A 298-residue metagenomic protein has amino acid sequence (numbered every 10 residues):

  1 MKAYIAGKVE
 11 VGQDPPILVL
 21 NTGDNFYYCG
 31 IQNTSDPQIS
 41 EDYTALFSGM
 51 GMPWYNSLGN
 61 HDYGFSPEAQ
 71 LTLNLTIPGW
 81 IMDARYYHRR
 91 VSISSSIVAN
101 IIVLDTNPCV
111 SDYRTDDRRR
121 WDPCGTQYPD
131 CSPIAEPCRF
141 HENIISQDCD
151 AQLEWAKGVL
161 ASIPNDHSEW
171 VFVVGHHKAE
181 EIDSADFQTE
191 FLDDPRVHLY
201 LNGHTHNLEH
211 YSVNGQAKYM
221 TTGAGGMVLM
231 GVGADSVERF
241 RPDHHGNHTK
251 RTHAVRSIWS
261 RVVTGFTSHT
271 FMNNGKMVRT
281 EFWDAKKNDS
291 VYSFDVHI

Functional and structural regions predicted by a protein language model:
M1-S35: N-terminal active-site segment of His-dependent metallophosphoesterases
I17-V19, E169-V171, H198: Conserved acidic residues
Y27-N165, F187-L199, T205-T270: Extended active-site neighborhood of metal-dependent phosphoesterases/phosphodiesterases
L160-E181: Short acidic, glycine-rich surface-loop motifs adjacent to enzyme active sites
V173-E180, Y200-L208: Histidine-centered catalytic micro-motifs
K276-T280: Hydrophobic residues embedded in beta-strands of well-ordered beta-sheets
E281-V291: Short, solvent-exposed aromatic-acidic interface loops
